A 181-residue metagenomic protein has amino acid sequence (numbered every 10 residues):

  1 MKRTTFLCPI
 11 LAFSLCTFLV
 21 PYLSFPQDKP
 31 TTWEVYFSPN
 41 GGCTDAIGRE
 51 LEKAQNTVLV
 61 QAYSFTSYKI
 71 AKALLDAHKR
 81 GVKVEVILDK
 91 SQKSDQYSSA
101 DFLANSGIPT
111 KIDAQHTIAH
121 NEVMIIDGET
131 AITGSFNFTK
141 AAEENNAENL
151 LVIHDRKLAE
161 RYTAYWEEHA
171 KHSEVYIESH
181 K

Functional and structural regions predicted by a protein language model:
M1-T5: Positively charged n-region of N-terminal signal peptides that target proteins for export
C8-F18: Bacterial N-terminal signal peptides
P26-D28: Boundary at the C-terminal end of the N-terminal hydrophobic targeting segment
R49-P109: Primarily the HKD phosphodiesterase
S64-Y68, K90-S94, H116-A119, T130-A131 (+2 more regions): Solvent-exposed loop/turn segments at secondary-structure junctions within structured extracellular/periplasmic domains
S98-N145: Surface-exposed, polar helix/loop patches in the mature regions of secreted/periplasmic/lumenal proteins that form
T130-K181: Signature of lipid phosphatidyltransferase scaffolds
